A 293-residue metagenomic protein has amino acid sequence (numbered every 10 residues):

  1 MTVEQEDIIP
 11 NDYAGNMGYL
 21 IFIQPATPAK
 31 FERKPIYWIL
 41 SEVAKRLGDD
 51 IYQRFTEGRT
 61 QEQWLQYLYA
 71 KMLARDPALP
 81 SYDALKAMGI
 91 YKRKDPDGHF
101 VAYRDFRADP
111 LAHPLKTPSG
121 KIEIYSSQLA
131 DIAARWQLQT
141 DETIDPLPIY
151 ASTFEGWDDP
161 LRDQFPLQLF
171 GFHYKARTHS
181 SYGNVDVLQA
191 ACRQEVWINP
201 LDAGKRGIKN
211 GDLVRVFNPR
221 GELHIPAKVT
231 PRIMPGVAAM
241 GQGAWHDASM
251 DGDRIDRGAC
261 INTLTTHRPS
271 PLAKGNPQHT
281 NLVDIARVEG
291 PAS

Functional and structural regions predicted by a protein language model:
M1-F22: Flexible glycine/proline-rich, aromatic-decorated loop/lid segments
M1-Q5, V43, Y103-R104, A112-P114 (+2 more regions): Catalytic alpha/large subunits of respiratory electron-transfer oxidoreductases, centered on bis-MGD molybdoenzymes
E4, Y150, D284-V288: Short beta-strand element of the conserved SAM-dependent methyltransferase core
Q5, D49, K121, Q128-A130 (+3 more regions): Short loop/turn segments at secondary-structure transitions that flank enzyme active sites
D7, A108-A112, I144-L161, D212-V214 (+3 more regions): Intrinsically disordered, low-complexity boundary segments flanking structured domains
A14, K116, R232: Short glycine- and Lys/Arg-enriched binding-loop motifs that mark or flank ligand-binding interfaces
L20-A29, K34-L85, S180-Y182, D186-W197 (+1 more regions): Long, contiguous, secondary-structure-rich segments that constitute the structural scaffold of globular domains
Q63-D186: Long, low-complexity segments enriched in small/aliphatic residues
